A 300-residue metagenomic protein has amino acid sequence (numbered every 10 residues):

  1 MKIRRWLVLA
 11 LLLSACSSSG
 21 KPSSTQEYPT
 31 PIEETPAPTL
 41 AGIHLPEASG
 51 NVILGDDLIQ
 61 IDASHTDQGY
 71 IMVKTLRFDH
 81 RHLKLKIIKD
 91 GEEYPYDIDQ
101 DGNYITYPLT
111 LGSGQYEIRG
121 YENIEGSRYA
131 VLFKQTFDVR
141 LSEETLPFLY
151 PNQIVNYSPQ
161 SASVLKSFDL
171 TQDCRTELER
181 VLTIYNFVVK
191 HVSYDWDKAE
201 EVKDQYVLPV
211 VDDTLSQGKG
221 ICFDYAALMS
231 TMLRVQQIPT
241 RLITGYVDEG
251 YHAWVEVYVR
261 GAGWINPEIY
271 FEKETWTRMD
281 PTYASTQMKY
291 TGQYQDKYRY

Functional and structural regions predicted by a protein language model:
I3-W6, A10-T176, W264-I265, D296-Y300: N-terminal accessory/pre-domain segments preceding catalytic cores
V8, V181, V188, I238 (+1 more regions): Hydrophobic aliphatic residue packing
Q60-D62, A199-D204, C222-A227: Short N-terminal helix-initiation segments at or just after the protein's N-terminus
Y116, Y129, F148, Y185-F187 (+3 more regions): Aromatic side chains
P151-Q217, I265, K273-Y300: Secondary-structure boundary elements
R180-I184, G218-L233: Active-site nucleophilic cysteine motif
D224-Y300: Hydrophobic/aromatic-rich core segments of domains that either
